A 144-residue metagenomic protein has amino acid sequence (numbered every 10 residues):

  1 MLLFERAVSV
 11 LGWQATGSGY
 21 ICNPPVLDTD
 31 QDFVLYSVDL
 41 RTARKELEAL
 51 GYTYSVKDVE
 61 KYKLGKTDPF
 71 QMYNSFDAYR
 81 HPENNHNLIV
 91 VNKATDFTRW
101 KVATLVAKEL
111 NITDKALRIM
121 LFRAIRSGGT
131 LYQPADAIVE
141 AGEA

Functional and structural regions predicted by a protein language model:
M1-K45: Active-site nucleotide-donor binding segment shared across nucleotidyl transfer reactions
I21, S55, P69, Y132-Q133: Intrinsically disordered, low-complexity, compositionally biased regions/tails
T29, V34-T67: A contiguous binding-surface segment within folded domains or other stable secondary-structure elements
G51-F97: Conserved catalytic core of two-metal-ion nucleotidyltransferases
A78-A144: Catalytic cores of NTP-dependent nucleotidyl/adenyl transfer enzymes across multiple folds
